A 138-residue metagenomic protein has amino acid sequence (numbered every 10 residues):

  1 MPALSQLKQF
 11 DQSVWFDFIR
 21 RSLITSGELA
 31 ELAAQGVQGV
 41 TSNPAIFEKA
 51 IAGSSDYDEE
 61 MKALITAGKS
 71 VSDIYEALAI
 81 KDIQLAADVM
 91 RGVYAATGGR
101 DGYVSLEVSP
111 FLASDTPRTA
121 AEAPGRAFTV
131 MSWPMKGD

Functional and structural regions predicted by a protein language model:
M1-G27: N- or domain-start disorder-to-order transition segments that initiate the globular core
Q12-F18, Q38-S42, G102-V108, G137: Hydrophobic faces of well-ordered beta-strands that scaffold small-molecule active sites in alpha/beta enzyme cores
R21, V37-Q38, A45-K49: Short active-site-proximal "capping" loops at secondary-structure junctions
T25-E28, I51-G53: Short, glycine/acidic-enriched capping/hinge loops at junctions between secondary-structure elements
G27-A33, V89-G92: Short amphipathic alpha-helices and their capping/turn segments at secondary-structure boundaries
I46-E48, G53-T129, G137-D138: Active-site beta->alpha loop and helix N-cap motifs at the rims of alpha/beta catalytic domains
